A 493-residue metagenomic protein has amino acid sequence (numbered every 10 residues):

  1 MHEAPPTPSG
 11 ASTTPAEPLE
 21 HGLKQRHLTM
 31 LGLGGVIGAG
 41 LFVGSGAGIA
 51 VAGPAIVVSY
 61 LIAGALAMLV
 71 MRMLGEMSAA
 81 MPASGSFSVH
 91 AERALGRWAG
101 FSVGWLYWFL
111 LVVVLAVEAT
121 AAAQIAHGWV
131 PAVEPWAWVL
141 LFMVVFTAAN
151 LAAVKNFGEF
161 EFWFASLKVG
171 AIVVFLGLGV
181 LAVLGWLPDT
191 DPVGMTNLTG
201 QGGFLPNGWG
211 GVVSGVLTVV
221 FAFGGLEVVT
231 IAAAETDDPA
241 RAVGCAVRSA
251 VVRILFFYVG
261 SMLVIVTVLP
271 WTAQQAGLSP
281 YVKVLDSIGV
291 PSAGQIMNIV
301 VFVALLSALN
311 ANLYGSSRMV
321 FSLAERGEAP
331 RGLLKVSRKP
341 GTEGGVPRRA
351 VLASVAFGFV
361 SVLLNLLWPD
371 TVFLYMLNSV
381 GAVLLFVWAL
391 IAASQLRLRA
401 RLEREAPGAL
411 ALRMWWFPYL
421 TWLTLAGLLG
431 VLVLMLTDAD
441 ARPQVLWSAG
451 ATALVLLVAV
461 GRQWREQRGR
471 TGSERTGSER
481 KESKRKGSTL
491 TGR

Functional and structural regions predicted by a protein language model:
M1-S45, V51-A55, M68-R72, S84 (+5 more regions): Membrane-interface "cap" regions at the ends of multi-pass membrane proteins
E3, S9-L19, I56-V57, L61 (+3 more regions): Helix-loop-helix junctions that connect adjacent transmembrane segments in multi-pass membrane transporters
E20, V43-W138, F142, A250-G260 (+1 more regions): Extracellular loop-to-transmembrane helix junctions
F42, A83, L106-T120, F223-T236 (+4 more regions): Membrane-helix boundary/coupling elements in multi-pass transport proteins
V89-A91, G96, G128, G215 (+2 more regions): TM-loop-TM module centered on a large, flexible mid-protein loop between adjacent transmembrane helices in multi-pass
A123, W136-V193, V247-V251, L377-L390 (+2 more regions): Membrane-interface loop-to-helix entry segments
W163-F164, G332-R348, L385-D438, G492-R493: C-terminal membrane-solvent junction of multi-pass transporters and transport-like membrane proteins
V183, Y375-V387, M414-R480, K484-R493: A generic transmembrane alpha-helix motif of multi-pass inner-membrane proteins
